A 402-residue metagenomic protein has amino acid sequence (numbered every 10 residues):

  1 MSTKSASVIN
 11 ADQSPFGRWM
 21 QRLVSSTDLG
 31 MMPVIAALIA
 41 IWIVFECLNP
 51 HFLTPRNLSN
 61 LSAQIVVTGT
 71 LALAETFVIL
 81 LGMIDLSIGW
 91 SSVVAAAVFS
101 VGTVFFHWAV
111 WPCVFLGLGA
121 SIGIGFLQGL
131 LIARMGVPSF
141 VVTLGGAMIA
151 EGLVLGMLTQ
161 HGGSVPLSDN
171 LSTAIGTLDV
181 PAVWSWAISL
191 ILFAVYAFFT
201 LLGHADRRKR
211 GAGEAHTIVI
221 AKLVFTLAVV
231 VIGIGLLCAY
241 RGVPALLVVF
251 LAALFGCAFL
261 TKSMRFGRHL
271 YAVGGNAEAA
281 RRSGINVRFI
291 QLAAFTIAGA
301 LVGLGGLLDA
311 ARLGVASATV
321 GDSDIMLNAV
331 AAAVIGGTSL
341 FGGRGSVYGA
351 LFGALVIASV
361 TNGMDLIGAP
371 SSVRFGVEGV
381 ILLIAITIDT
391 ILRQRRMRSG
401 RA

Functional and structural regions predicted by a protein language model:
M1-A37, G162, V195-V224, N286-F289 (+2 more regions): Cytosolic-side transmembrane-helix boundaries in multi-pass membrane proteins
T3-A72, F106-P112: Membrane-interfacial amphipathic/re-entrant helices at transmembrane-helix boundaries
I41-F106, Q128-F140, T261, A279 (+4 more regions): Single transmembrane alpha-helix segments in multi-pass membrane proteins
P50-N60, L155, T159, G235-V248 (+4 more regions): Inter-helical junctions in multi-pass inner-membrane proteins, predominant in energy-converting antiporter-like
H107-M148, F352-G353, I357: Alpha-helical transmembrane segments within multi-pass membrane transporters and channels
G125, F295-G306, R312-G376: Transmembrane alpha-helical segments in multi-pass inner-membrane proteins
A147-T261, A318, R398-A402: Transmembrane helix-bundle core of multi-pass membrane transporters and related energy-transducing complexes
L202-T217, F255-F295: Membrane-helix/interface signature in polytopic inner-membrane proteins
